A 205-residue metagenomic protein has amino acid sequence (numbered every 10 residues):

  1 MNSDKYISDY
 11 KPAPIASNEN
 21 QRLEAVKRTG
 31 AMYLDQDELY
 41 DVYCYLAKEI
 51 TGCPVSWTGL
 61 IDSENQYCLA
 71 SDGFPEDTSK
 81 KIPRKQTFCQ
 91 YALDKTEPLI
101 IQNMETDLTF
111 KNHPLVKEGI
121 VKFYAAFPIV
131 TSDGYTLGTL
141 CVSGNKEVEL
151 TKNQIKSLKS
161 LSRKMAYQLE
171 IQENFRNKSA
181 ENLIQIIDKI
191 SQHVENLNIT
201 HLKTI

Functional and structural regions predicted by a protein language model:
M1-P83, I171, S191, I199 (+1 more regions): Intrinsically disordered, low-complexity terminal regulatory regions
P54-V55, I61-S71, E76-V116, K122: Regulatory sensory and allosteric helical modules in signal-transduction proteins and certain transcription factors
V55, A126, T139: Short hydrophobic/aromatic beta-strand element in the GNAT-like acyltransferase core that lines or flanks the acyl-donor
T58, D133-G134: Glycine-biased flexible loop/turn sites that connect beta-strands or occur in inter-domain linkers
K122-T131: A short, aliphatic-rich beta-strand micro-motif
T139-V148: Short beta-strand-to-loop transition segments that serve as allosteric relay/switch motifs in sensory/regulatory domains
L150-Y167: Amphipathic alpha-helical "output/dimerization" segments
N174-I205: Signal-transducing coiled-coil/dimerization helices and immediately adjacent hinge/linker segments that couple sensory
